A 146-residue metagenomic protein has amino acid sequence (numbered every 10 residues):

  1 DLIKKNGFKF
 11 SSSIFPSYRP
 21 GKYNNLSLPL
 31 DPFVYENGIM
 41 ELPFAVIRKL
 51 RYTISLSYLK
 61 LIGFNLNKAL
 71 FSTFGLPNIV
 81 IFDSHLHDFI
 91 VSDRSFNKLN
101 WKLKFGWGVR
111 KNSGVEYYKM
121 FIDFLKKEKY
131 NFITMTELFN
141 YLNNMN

Functional and structural regions predicted by a protein language model:
D1-L86: Active-site-adjacent pocket scaffolds in enzyme catalytic domains
I62-N146: C-terminal domain-boundary segment and adjacent tail
